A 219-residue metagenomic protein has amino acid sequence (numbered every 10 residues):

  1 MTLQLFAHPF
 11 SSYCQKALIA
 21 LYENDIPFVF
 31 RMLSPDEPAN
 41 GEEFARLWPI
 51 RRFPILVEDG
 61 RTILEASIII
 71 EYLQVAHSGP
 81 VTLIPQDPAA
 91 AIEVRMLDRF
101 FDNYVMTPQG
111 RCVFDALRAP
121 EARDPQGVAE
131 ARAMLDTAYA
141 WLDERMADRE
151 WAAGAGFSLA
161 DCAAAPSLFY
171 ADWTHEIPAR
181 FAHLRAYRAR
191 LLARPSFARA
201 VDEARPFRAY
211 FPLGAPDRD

Functional and structural regions predicted by a protein language model:
M1-A129: GST-like domain detector, emphasizing the conserved glutathione-binding G-site in the N-terminal thioredoxin-like
P35-D36, F157, P206-F207: Positions that flank functional sites
W48, S67, Q109, M146 (+2 more regions): Short, flexible helix/strand-to-coil boundary loops that buttress conserved ligand/catalytic motifs in alpha/beta
Q74, S167-L168, V201: Active-site-flanking alpha-helical
F101-A193: GST-like fold's C-terminal all-alpha helical module
E203-D219: Acidic/histidine-enriched, glycine/proline-rich intrinsically disordered or flexible terminal extensions
